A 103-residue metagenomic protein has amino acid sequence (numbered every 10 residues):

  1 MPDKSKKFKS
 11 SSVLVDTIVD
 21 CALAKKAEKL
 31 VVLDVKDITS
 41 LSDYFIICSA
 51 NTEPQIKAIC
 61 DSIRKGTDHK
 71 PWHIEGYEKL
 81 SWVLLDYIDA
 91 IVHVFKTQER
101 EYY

Functional and structural regions predicted by a protein language model:
M1-V32, K36-D37, P54, A58 (+4 more regions): Long, contiguous binding/interaction regions
K26, R64-H69: A common structural junction motif
L41-F45: Short, solvent-exposed beta-strand edge segments and adjacent coil->beta transition regions
I47-S49: Short hydrophobic/aromatic beta-strand micro-patches that form the beta-sheet surface supporting nucleotide- or nucleic
A58-R64: Short amphipathic alpha-helices in soluble, non-transmembrane regions that often serve as interface/regulatory elements
H69-G76: Active-site phosphate-binding and catalytic loops of NTP-dependent enzymes
